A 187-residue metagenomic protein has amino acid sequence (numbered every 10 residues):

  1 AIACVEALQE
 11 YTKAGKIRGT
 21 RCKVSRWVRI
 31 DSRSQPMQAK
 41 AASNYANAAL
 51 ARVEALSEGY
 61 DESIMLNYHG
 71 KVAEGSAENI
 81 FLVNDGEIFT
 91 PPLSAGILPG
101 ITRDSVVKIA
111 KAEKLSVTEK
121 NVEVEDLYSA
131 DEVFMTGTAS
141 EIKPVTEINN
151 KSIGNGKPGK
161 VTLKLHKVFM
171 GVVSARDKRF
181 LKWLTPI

Functional and structural regions predicted by a protein language model:
A1-I187: Helix-start/capping segments and mature chain N-termini
